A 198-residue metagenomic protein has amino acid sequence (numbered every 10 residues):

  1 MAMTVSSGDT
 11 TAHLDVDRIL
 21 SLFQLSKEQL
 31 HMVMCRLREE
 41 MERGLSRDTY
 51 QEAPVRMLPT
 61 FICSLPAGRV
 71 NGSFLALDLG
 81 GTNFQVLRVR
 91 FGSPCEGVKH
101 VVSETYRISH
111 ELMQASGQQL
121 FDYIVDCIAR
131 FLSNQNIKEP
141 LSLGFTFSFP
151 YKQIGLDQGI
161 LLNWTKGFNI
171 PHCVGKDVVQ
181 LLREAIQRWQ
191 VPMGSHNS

Functional and structural regions predicted by a protein language model:
M1-L75: N-terminal charged helix/coil linker that caps or initiates catalytic domains
A2-T4, T60-K99, S142: Gly/Thr-rich phosphate-binding beta-strand-loop-beta motif of the actin/hexokinase/Hsp70
R69-V70, G97-K99, N134-L141, V191-N197: Short helix-terminating capping/connector loops at secondary-structure junctions
S73-L75, F121-P140: Short amphipathic alpha-helices and their capping/turn segments at secondary-structure boundaries
T82, S148-K152: Short glycine-rich anion-binding loops that position phosphate/pyrophosphate groups of nucleotides and phosphorylated
S103-V125, Y151-S198: Glycine-rich phosphate-binding loop and adjoining helix at the ATP-binding site of ATP-dependent phosphoryl-transfer
